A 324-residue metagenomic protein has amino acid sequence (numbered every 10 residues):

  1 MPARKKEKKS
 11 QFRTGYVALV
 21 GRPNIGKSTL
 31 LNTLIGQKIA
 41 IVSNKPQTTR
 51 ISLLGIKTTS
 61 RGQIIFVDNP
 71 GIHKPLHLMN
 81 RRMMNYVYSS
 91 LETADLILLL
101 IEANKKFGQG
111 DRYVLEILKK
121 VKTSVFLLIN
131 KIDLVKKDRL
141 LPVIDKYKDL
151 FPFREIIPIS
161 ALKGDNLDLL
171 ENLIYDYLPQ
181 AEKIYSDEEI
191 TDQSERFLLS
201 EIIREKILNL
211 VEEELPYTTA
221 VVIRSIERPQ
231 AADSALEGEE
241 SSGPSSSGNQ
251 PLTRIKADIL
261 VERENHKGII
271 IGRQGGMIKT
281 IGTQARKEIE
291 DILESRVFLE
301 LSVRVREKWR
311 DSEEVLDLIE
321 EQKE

Functional and structural regions predicted by a protein language model:
P2-M79, M84: Conserved G1/Walker A P-loop phosphate-binding module
V20, N24, L30, L53 (+8 more regions): Residue-level signature of catalytic and energy-coupling elements of molecular machines, predominantly ATP/GTP-dependent
Q37, I56, S60, S90 (+9 more regions): Conserved, well-folded catalytic cores of nucleic-acid-processing and energy-transducing macromolecular machines
P46-T48, P70-H73, A103-F107, I132-V135 (+5 more regions): Conserved nucleotide-binding/hydrolysis micro-motifs of P-loop NTPases
Q47-R50, N80-M84, Y88-L91, G108 (+6 more regions): Amphipathic alpha-helical transducer elements in NTP-driven molecular machines
N85-R154: Conserved C-terminal guanine-recognition region of P-loop GTPase G domains, centered on the G4
D133-I190: Canonical P-loop GTPase G-domain recognition
E195-E324: P-loop NTP-binding site
